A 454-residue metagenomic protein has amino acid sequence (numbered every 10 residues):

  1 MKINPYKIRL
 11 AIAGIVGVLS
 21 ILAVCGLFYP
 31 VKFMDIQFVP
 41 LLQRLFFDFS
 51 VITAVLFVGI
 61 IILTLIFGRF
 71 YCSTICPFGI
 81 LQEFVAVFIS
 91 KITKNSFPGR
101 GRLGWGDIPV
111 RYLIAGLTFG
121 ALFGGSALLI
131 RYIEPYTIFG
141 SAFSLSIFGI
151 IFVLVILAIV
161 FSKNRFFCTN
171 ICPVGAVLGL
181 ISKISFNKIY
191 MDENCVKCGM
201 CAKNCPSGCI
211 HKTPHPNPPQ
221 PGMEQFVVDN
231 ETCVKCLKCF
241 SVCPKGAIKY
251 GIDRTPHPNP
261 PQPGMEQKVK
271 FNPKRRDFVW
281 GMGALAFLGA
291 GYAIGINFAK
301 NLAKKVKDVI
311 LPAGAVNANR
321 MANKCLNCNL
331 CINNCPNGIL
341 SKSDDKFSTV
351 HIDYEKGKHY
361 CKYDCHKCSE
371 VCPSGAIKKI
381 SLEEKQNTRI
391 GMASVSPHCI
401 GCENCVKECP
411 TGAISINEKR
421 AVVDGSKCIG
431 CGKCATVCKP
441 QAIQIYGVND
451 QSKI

Functional and structural regions predicted by a protein language model:
M1-G99, L103-K212, E231-T232, L237-R254 (+1 more regions): Non-ligating segments of multi-cofactor redox enzymes
F226-V227: Membrane-proximal bilayer-interacting regions
